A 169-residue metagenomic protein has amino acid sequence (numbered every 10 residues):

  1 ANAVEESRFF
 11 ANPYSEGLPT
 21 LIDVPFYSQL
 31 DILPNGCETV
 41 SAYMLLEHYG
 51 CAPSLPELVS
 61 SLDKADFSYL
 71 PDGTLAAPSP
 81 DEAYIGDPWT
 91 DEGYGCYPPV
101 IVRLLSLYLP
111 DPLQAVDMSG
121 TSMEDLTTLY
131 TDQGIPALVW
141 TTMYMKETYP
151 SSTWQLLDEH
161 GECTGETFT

Functional and structural regions predicted by a protein language model:
A1-V100, S151-T153: Active-site-adjacent structural segments surrounding the nucleophilic cysteine of cysteine proteases and isopeptidases
Y14-P25, L109-Q114, Q133-A137: Generic structural motif recognizing short loop/turn segments at the entrances and edges of beta-strands
L18-L21, L107, E147, G161: Extended interaction regions within the primary functional domain
G36-E38, Q114-D117, P136-T141: Structural recognition of the beta-strand scaffold that forms the well-ordered cores of secreted hydrolase catalytic
S41, Y49, D66, L109-P112 (+3 more regions): Short, well-ordered alpha-helical segments in soluble proteins
D87-E124, L129-G134: Mid-length scaffold segments of soluble, non-membrane domains
G120-T169: Active-site-adjacent substructure of cysteine-protease-like catalytic cores
